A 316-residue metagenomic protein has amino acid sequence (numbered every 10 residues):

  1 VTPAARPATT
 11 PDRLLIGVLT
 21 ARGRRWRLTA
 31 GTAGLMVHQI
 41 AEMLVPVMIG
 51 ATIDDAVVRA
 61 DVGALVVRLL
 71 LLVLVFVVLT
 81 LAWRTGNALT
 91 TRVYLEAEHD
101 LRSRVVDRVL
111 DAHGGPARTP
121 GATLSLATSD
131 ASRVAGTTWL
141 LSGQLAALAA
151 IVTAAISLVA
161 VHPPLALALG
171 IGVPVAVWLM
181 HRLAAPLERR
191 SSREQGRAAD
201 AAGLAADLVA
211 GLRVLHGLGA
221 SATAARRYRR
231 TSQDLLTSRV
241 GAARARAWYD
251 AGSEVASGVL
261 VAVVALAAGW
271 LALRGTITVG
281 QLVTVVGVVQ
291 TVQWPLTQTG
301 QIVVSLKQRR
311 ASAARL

Functional and structural regions predicted by a protein language model:
V1-M43, V62, T90, T119 (+2 more regions): Membrane-integrated ABC transporters
T2-P7, S103-S125, S129, L204-R227: Short intracellular "coupling" helices and adjacent cytoplasmic loop segments at the cytosolic face of multi-pass
P3-T10, V45-G50, V75-G114, W139 (+2 more regions): Juxtamembrane helix-loop junctions of ABC transporter transmembrane domains
T10, L19-W26, S129-T137, R189-R190 (+2 more regions): An intracellular "coupling" helix at the cytosolic face of ABC transporter transmembrane type-1 domains
G23, G31-M36, G143-R193, L266-I277: Transmembrane helices of ABC transporter permease
R27-E42, V57-Y94, E98: Transmembrane-helix motif of ABC transporter permease domains
D61, S157-I171, G252-A313: Helix-loop-helix
T90-D107, S142, A146, L169-R213 (+5 more regions): Cytoplasmic coupling helices
